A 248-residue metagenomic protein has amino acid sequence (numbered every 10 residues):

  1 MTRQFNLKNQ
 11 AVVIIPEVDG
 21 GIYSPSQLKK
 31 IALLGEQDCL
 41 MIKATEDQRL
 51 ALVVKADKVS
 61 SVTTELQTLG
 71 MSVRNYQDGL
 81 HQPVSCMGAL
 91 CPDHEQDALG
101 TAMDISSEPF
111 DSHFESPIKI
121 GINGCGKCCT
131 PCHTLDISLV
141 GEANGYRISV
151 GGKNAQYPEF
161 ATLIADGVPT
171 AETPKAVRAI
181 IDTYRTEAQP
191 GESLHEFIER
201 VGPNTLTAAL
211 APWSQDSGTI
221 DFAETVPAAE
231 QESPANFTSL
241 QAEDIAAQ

Functional and structural regions predicted by a protein language model:
M1-K29, A228-N236: Gly/Thr-rich phosphate-binding loop signature of adenosyl cofactor/nucleotide-binding cores
M1-R3, K8-A11, V54, Q77 (+6 more regions): Glycine-centered flexibility motif
I14-A143, R147, S239-E243: Small-residue-enriched alpha-helical segments and adjacent helix-cap loops that form tight helix-helix packing
K58, P92-D93, P131, Q156 (+2 more regions): Alpha-helix boundary/capping detector
G70-S72, G79-H81, H113-F114, R147-G151 (+4 more regions): Short, surface-exposed, polar/charged, turn-prone segments marking secondary-structure boundaries
G124, C128, H133-S193, Q248: Mobile "lid/hinge" segments at catalytic clefts and subdomain interfaces of large enzymes
L139, D166-G218, T225-P234: Short flanking/linker segments adjacent to small metal-binding domains or redox-active Cys/His motifs
S233-Q248: C-terminal, charged low-complexity interaction regions
